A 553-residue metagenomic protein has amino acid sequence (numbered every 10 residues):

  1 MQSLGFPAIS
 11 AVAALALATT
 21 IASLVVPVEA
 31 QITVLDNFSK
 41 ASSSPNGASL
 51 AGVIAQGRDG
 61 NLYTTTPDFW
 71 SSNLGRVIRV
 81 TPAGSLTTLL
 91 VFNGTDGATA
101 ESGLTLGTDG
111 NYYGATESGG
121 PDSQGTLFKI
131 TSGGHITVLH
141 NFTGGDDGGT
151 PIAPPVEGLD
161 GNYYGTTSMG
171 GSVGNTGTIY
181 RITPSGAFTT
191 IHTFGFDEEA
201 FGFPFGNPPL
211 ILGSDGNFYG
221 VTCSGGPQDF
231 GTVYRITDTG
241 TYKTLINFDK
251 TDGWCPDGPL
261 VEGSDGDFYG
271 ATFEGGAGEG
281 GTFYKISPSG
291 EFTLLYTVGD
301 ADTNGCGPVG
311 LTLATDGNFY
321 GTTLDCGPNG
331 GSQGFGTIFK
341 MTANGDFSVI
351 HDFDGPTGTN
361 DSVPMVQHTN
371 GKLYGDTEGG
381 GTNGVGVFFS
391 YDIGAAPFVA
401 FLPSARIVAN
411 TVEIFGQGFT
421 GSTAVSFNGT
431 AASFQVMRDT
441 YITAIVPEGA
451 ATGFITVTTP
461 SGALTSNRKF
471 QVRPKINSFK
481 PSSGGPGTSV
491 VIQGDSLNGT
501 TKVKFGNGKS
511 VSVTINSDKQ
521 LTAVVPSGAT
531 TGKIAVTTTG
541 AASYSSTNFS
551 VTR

Functional and structural regions predicted by a protein language model:
Q2-N477, S482-P486, V491, N498 (+3 more regions): Extracellular beta-propeller repeat domains
F505-G508: Short beta-strand and strand-turn-strand segments in soluble, beta-rich domains
